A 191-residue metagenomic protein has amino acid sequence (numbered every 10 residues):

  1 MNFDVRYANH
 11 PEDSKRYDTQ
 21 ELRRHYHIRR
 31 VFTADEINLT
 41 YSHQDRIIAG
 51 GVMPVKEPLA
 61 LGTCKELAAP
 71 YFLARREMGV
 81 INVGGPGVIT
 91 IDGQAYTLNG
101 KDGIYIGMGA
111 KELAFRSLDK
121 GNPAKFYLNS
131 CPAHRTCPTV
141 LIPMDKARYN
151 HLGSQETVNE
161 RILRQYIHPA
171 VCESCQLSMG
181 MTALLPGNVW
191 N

Functional and structural regions predicted by a protein language model:
M1-L73, E77-M78: Hydrophobic, proline/glycine-rich low-complexity stretches
D35-E66, T157-N191: A short glycine-rich, His/Asp/Glu-containing loop-to-beta-strand
P54-V55, P86, K111: Short, glycine-/Ser/Thr-/acidic-enriched flexible segments
L73-V88, M181-P186: Short, conserved beta-strand element in jelly-roll/cupin
P86-T90, G103-I104, V189-W190: Short beta-strand segments in beta-sandwich/barrel cores
I91-M108: Short acidic-glycine-tyrosine-enriched beta hairpin
D92, C137-L141, Q176-S178, W190-N191: A short secondary-structure junction signal
A114-S174: Surface-exposed beta-loop interaction hotspot
